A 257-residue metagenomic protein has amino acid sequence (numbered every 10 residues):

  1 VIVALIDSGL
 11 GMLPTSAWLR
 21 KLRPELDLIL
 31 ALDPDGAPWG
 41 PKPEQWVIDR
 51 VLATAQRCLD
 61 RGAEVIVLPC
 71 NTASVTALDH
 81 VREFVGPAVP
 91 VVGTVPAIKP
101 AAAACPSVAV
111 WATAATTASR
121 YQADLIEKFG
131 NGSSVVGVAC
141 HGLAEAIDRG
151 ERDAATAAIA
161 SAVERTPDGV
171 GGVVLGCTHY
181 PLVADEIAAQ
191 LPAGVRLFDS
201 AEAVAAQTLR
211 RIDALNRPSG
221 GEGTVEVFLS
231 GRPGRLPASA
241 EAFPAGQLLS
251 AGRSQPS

Functional and structural regions predicted by a protein language model:
V1-S257: Non-catalytic structural scaffold of enzyme domains
